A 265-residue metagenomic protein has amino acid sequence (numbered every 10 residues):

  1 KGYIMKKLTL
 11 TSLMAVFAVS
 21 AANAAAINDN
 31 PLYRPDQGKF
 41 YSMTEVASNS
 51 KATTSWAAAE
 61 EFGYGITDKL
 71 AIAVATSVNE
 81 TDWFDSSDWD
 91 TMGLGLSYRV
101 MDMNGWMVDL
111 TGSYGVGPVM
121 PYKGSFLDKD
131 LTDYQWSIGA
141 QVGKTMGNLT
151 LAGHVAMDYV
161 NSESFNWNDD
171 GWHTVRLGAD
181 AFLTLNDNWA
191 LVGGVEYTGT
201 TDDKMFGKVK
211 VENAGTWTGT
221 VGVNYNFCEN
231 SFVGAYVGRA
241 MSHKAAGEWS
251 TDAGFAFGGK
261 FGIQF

Functional and structural regions predicted by a protein language model:
L8-E45, N49, D187, E229: Outer-membrane beta-barrel biogenesis signature
F40-Y41, D68-V74, M103-V108, N148-G153 (+2 more regions): Repeated loop/turn-to-beta-strand initiation elements of outer-membrane beta-barrel proteins
V46-S50, T76-D82, V100, Y114-M120 (+5 more regions): Transmembrane beta-strands of outer-membrane beta-barrel pores
T54-A58, S86-M92, D130-W136, N161 (+3 more regions): Residues that define the transmembrane beta-barrel architecture of outer-membrane proteins
E60, L94-L96, I138-A140, L177-A179 (+3 more regions): Membrane-embedded beta-strands of outer-membrane beta-barrel proteins, especially the hydrophobic/small aromatic
Y64, Y98-V100, V142-M146, A181-L183 (+3 more regions): Residue-level signature of outer-membrane beta-barrel architecture
G93-L96, V100, Y225-F227, D252-F265: Outer-membrane beta-barrel "beta-signal"
L127-G207: Detector for outer-membrane/organellar transmembrane beta-barrel domains, recognizing the amphipathic beta-strand
